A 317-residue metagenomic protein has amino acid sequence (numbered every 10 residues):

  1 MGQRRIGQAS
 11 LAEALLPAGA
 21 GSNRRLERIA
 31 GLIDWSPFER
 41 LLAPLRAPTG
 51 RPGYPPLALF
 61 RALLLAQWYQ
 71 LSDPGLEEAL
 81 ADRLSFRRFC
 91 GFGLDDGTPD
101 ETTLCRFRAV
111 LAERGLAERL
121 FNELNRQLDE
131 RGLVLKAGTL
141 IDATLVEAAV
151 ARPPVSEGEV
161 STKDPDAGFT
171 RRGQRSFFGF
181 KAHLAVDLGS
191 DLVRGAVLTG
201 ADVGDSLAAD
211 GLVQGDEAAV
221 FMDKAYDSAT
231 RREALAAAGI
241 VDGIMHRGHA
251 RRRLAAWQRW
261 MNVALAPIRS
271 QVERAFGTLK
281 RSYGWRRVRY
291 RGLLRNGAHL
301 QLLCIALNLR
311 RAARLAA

Functional and structural regions predicted by a protein language model:
M1-W35, E39, A312-A317: Charged, often Cys/His-bearing segments associated with DNA-binding zinc-finger transcription factors
G19-Y69: Basic, short loop/linker segments at the boundary and entry of helix-turn-helix/winged-helix-like folds
D34, R51-L57, D96-P99, G297-Q301 (+1 more regions): Secondary-structure capping and boundary motifs in well-ordered enzyme cores
E78-A81, C90-D95, P99-V241, M245-R247 (+1 more regions): Polybasic low-complexity intrinsically disordered regions
A218-A219, K224-A298: Helix-centered, glycine/charged polyanion-binding patches within enzymatic domains that contact phosphate-containing
Q301-R310, R314-A317: C-terminal domain-tail junction helix/linker
